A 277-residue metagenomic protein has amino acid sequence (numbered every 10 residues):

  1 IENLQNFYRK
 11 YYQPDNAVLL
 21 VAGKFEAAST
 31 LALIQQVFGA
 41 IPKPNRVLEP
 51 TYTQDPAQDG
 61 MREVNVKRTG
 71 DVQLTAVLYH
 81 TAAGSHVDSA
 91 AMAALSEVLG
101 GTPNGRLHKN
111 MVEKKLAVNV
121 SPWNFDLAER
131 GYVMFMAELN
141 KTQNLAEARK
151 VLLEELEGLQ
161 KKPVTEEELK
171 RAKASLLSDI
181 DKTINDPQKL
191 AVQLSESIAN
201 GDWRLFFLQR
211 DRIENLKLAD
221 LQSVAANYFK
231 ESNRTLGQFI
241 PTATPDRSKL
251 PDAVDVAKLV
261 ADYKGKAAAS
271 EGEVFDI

Functional and structural regions predicted by a protein language model:
I1-F7, Q54-P56, G60-R62, R171-Q188: Acidic/histidine-enriched segments that form metal/cofactor-coordinating and catalytic pocket/exosite environments
N3-V37, N233: Non-catalytic, conformational "gating/processing" segments within enzyme and secreted inhibitor domains
Q5-R9, R62-V66, N119-F125: Short beta-strand/turn micro-motifs at beta-sheet edges
N16-A22, D71-A83, K109-N215, T235-I240: M16 family metallopeptidases and their MPP-like homologs
E26-K67, L78, K109, L208-I277: Proteolytic maturation boundary segments
A32, S85-S89, N144-A148, D186 (+1 more regions): Solvent-exposed, non-transmembrane alpha-helical starts
V77, V87-L99, R106-K109: Active/ligand-binding-proximal structured segments within catalytic/core domains that scaffold catalytic residues
